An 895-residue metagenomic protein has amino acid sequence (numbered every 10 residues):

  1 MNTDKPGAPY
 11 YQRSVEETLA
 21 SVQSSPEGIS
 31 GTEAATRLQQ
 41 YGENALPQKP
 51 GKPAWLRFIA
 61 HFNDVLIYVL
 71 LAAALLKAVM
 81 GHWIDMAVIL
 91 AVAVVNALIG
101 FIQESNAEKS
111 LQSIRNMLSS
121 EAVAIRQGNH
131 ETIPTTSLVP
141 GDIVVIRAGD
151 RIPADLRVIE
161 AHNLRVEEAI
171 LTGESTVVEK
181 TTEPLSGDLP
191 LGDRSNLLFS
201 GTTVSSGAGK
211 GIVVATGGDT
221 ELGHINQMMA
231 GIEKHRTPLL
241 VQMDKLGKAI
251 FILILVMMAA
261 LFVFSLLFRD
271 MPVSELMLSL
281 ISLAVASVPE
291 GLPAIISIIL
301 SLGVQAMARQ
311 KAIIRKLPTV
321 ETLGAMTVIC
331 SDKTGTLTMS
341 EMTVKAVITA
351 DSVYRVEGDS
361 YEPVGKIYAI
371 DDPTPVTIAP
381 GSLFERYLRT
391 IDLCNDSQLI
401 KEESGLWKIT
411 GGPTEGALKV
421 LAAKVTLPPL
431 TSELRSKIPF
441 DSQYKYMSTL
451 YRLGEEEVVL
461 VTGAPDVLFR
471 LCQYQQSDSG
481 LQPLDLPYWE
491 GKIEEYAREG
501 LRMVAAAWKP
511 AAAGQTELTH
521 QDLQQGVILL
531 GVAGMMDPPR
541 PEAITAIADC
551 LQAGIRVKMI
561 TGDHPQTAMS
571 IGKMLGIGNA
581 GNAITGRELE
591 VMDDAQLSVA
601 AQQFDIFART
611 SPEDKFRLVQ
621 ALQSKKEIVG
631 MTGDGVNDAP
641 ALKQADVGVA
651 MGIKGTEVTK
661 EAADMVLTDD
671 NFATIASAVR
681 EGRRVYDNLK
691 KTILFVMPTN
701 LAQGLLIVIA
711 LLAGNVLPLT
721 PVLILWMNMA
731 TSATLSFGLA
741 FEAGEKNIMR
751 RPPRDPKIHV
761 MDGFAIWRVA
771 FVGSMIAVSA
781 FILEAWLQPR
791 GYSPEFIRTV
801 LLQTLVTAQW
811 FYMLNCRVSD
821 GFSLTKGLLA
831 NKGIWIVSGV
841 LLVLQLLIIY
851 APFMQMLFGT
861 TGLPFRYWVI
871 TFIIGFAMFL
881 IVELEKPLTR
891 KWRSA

Functional and structural regions predicted by a protein language model:
M1-R750, I758-M761, S774, A785 (+3 more regions): Conserved cytosolic headpiece of P-type ATPases
T731, I776-A777, T799-M813: Generic alpha-helical transmembrane segments
P756-S774, P794-V800: Membrane-water interface at loop-to-transmembrane-helix junctions
C816: A C-terminal functional module that forms or caps the active site or interfaces directly with catalytic machinery
